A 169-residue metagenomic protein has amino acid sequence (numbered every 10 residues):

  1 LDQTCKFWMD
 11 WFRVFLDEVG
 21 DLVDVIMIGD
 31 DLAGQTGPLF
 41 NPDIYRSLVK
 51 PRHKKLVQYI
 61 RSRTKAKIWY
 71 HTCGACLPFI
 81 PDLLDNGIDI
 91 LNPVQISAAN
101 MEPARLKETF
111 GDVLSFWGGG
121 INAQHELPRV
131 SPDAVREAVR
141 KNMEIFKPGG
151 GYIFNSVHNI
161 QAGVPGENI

Functional and structural regions predicted by a protein language model:
L1-I169: Active-site loop segments of alpha/beta catalytic cores
